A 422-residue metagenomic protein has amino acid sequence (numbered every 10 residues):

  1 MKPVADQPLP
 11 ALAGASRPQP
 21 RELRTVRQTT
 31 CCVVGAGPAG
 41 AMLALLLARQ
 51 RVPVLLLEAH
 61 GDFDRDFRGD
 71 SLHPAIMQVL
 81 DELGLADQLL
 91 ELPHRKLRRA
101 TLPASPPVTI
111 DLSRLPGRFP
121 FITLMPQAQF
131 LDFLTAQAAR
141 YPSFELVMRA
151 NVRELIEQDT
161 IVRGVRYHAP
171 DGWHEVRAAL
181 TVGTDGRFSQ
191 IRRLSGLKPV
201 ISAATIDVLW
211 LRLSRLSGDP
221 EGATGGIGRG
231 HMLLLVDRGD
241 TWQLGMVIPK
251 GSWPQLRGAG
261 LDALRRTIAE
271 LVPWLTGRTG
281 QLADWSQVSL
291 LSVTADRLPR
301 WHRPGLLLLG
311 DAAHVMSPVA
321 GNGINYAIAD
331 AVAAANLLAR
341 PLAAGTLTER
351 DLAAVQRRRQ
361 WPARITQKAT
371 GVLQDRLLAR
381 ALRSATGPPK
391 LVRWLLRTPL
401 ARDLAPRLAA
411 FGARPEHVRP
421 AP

Functional and structural regions predicted by a protein language model:
K2-E22, N336-P422: C-terminal helical "tail/cap" subdomain of flavin- and related membrane-associated enzymes
L23-A39: Beta1/beta-strand and adjacent pyrophosphate-binding region of the FAD-binding site in flavoprotein oxidoreductases
C31-V33, V54, L306: Conserved hydrophobic helix-helix packing surfaces used for dimerization/oligomerization
A36-A44, R49, L134, Q287-L378 (+2 more regions): Conserved mid-domain beta->alpha element of the FAD-binding
A48-R68: Glycine-rich FAD pyrophosphate-binding loop
H73-Q137: Active-site-adjacent segment of FAD-dependent monooxygenases/related oxidoreductases
M148-V162: A conserved short coil-to-beta-strand element within the FAD-binding core of flavoproteins
V162, R166-H174, L180-V293, R297 (+1 more regions): Conserved FAD-binding catalytic core of PHBH/FMO-like flavoproteins
